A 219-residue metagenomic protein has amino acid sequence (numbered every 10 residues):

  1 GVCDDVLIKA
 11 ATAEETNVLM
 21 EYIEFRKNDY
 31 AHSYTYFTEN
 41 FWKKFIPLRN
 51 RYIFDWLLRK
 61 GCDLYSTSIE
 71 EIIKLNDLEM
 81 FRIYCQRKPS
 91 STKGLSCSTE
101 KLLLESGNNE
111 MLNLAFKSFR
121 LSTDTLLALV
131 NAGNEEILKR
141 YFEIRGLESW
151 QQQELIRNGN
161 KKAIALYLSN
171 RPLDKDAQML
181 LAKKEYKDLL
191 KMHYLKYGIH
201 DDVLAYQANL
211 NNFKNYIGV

Functional and structural regions predicted by a protein language model:
G1-V219: Ankyrin repeat (ANK) tandem alpha-helical domains that serve as protein-protein interaction scaffolds, prominent
